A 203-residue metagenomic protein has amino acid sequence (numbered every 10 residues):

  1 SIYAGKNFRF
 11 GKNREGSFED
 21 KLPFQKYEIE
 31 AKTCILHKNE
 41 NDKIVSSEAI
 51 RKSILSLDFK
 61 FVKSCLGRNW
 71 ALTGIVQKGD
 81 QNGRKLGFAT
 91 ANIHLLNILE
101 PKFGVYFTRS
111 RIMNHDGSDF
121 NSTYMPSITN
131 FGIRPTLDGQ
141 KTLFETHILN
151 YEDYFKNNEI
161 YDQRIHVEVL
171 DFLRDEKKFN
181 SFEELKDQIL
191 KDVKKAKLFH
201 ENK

Functional and structural regions predicted by a protein language model:
S1-A89, K178-K186: Classical nucleotidyltransferase
G79-K203: Phosphate/ribose-recognition catalytic cores of enzymes acting on nucleotide-derived substrates
